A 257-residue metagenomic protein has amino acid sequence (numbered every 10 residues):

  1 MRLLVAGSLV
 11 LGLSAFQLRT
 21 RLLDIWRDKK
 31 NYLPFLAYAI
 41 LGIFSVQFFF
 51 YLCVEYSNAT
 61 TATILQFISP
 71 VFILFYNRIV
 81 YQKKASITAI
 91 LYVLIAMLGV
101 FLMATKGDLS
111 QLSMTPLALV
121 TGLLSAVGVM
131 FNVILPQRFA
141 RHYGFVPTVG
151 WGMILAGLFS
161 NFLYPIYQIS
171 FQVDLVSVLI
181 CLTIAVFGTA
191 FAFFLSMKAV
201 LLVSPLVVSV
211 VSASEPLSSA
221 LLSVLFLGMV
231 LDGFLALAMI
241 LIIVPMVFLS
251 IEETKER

Functional and structural regions predicted by a protein language model:
M1, Q47, T61-I68, L135-G157 (+1 more regions): Helix-helix packing/entry segments at the starts of transmembrane helices
M1-S45, F72-I73, V127-L135, V149-Q168 (+1 more regions): Transmembrane alpha-helices of multi-pass small-molecule transport proteins
L3, A104-T105, S177-L179, S212-R257: C-terminal-most transmembrane helix of multi-pass membrane proteins
L9, S69-L94, L217-L237: C-terminal transmembrane-helix exit sites in multi-pass transporters
Q17-T60, L102, A185-V203: Specific transmembrane alpha-helical segments of multi-pass solute transporters/efflux pumps, especially DMT/EamA
W26-Y32, I90, T105-G128, P165-T183 (+1 more regions): Juxtamembrane helix-entry segments on the extracytoplasmic side of multipass membrane proteins
D28-A37, A85-M97, L119, Y143-G152: Cytoplasmic-side transmembrane-helix entry/capping segments in multi-pass membrane proteins
I40-F44, F48, P70-F75, F101 (+5 more regions): Hydrophobic/small/kink-forming positions within alpha-helical transmembrane segments of polytopic membrane proteins
